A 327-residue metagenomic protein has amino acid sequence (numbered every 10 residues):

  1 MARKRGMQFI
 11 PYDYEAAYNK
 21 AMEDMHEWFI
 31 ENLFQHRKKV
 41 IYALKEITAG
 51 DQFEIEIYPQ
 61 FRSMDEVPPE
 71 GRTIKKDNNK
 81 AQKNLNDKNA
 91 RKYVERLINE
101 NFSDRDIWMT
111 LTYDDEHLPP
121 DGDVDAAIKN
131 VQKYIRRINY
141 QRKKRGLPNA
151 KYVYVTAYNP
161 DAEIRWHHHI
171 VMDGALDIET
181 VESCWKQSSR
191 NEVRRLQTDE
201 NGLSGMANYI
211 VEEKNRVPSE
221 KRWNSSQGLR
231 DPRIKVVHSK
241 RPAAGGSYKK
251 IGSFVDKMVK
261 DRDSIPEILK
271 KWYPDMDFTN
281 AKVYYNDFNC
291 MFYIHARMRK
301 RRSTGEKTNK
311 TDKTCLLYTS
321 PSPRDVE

Functional and structural regions predicted by a protein language model:
M1-I164, G174-S320: Right-hand nucleic-acid polymerase module
M172-G174, E327: Hydrophobic positions within alpha-helical membrane elements
P321-E327: A short, hydrophobic C-terminal helix/tail in secreted or cell-surface proteins
